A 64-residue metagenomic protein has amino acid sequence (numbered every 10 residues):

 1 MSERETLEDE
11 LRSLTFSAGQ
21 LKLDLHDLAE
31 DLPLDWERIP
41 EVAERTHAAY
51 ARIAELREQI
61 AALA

Functional and structural regions predicted by a protein language model:
M1-A29, E58: N-terminal acidic leader/helix
D27-A64: Short, charge-rich amphipathic interface segments used for partner binding and complex assembly
